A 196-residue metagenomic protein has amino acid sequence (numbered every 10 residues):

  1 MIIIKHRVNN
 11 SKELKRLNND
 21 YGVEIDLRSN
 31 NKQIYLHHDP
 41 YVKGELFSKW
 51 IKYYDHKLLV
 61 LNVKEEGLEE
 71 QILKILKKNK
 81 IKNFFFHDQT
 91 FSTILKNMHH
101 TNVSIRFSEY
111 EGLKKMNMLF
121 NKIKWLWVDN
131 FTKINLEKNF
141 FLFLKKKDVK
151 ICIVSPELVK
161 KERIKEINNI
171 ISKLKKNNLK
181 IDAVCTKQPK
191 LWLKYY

Functional and structural regions predicted by a protein language model:
M1-Y196: Phosphate-group recognition and catalysis centered on beta-loop-alpha active-site segments
